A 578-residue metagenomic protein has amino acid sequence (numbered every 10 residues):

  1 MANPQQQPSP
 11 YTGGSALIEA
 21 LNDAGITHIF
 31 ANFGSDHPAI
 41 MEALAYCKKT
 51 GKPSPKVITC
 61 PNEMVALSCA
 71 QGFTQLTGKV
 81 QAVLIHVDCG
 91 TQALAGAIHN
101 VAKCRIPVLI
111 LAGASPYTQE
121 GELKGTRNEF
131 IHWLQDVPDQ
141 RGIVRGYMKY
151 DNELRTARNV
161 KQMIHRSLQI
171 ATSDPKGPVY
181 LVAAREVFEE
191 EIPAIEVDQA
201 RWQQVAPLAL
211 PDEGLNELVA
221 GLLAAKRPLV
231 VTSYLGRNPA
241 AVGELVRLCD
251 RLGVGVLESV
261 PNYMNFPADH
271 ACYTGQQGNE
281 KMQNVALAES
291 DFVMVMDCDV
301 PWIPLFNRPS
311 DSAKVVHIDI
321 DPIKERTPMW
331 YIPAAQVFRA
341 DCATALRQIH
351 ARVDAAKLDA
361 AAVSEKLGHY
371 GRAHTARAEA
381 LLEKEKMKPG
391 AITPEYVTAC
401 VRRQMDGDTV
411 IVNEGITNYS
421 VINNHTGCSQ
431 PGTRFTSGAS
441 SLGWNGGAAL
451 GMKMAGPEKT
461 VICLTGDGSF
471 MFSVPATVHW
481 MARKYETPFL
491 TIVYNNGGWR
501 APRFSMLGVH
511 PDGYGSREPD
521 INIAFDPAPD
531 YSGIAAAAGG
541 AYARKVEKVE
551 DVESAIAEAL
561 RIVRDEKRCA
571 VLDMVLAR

Functional and structural regions predicted by a protein language model:
A2-A356, H479, P488-T491, I534: N-terminal alpha/beta PP-like core and its mobile active-site loop of ThDP/TPP-dependent enzymes
A2-P8, R155-R158, A220, S312-G415 (+5 more regions): Phosphate/pyrophosphate-binding active-site segments
G14-G25, S35-A45, H369-E458: Active-site diphosphate/adenylate-binding microenvironment
E63-S68, P301, N418-Y419, K548-S554: Short acidic loop-to-helix transition motifs that present clustered carboxylates
G121-L134, L245, N284, W330 (+3 more regions): Thiamine diphosphate
K149, K176, L223, S310 (+4 more regions): Short conserved AdoMet
V182-V187, I416-N418, V575-A577: A glycine-rich phosphate-binding loop feature that marks nucleotide/adenosyl-phosphate handling sites
S233-N238, E385-M387, G466-G468: Conserved short loop/turn motifs at secondary-structure junctions
